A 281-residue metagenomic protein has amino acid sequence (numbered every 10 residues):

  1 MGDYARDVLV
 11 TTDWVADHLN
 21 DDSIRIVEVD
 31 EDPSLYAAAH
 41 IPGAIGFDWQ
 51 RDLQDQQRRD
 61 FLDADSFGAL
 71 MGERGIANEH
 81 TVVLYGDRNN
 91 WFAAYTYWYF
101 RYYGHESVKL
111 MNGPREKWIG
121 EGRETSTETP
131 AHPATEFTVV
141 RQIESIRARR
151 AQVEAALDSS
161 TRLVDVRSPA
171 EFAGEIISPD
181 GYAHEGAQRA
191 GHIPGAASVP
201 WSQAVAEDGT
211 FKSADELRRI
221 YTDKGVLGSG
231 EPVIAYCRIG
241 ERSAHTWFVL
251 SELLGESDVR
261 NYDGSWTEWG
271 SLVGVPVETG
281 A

Functional and structural regions predicted by a protein language model:
G2-E79, Q152-G230, V275: Positively charged, proline/Ser/Thr-rich regional signature most characteristic of the Rhodanese/CDC25-like
D3-A5, D55, F61-D158, E175-I176 (+3 more regions): Thiolate-centered catalytic microenvironments shared by cysteine-dependent enzyme domains
D13, D215, R219-T222, E231 (+4 more regions): A generic structural signal for well-ordered alpha-helical surface patches
V15, A44, F100, W118 (+3 more regions): Terminal peptide-recognition signature
A38, G120, S271: Phosphate-coordinating loops and pocket residues in cytosolic domains that bind phosphorylated ligands
T222, V226, S251, G255-D258 (+1 more regions): Hydrophobic alpha-helix feature that most strongly marks membrane-spanning transmembrane helices and their immediate
S257-A281: Extended hydrophobic/aromatic segments used for targeting, binding, or gating
